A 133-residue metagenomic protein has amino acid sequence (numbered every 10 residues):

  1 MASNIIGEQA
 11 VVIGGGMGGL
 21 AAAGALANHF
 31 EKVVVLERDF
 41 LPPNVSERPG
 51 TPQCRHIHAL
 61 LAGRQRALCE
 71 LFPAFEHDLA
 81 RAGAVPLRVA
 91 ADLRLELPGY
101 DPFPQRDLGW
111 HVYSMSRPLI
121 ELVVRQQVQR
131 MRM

Functional and structural regions predicted by a protein language model:
A2-F40: N-terminal Rossmann-like FAD-binding beta1-loop-alpha1 element of flavoenzymes
V12-I13, L20, C54, H58 (+2 more regions): Short, charged/polar micro-motifs that form catalytic or ligand-binding hotspots
G24, R66, L122, Q126: Active-site phosphate/pyrophosphate- and oxyanion-stabilizing loops and adjacent acidic/basic residues in soluble
A25, H29, N44-L95: N-terminal FAD cofactor-binding segment of flavoenzymes
A59-L60, D107-Q126: Short beta-strand to alpha-helix junction loop
L97, D101: Phosphate-handling catalytic cores of nucleic-acid transaction enzymes
F103-Q105: Gly-rich Lys/Arg/Thr-decorated short loops/hinges at beta-loop-alpha junctions or inter-strand turns that position
Q129-M133: A conserved beta-strand/loop element that lines the FAD pocket in flavoprotein oxidoreductases
